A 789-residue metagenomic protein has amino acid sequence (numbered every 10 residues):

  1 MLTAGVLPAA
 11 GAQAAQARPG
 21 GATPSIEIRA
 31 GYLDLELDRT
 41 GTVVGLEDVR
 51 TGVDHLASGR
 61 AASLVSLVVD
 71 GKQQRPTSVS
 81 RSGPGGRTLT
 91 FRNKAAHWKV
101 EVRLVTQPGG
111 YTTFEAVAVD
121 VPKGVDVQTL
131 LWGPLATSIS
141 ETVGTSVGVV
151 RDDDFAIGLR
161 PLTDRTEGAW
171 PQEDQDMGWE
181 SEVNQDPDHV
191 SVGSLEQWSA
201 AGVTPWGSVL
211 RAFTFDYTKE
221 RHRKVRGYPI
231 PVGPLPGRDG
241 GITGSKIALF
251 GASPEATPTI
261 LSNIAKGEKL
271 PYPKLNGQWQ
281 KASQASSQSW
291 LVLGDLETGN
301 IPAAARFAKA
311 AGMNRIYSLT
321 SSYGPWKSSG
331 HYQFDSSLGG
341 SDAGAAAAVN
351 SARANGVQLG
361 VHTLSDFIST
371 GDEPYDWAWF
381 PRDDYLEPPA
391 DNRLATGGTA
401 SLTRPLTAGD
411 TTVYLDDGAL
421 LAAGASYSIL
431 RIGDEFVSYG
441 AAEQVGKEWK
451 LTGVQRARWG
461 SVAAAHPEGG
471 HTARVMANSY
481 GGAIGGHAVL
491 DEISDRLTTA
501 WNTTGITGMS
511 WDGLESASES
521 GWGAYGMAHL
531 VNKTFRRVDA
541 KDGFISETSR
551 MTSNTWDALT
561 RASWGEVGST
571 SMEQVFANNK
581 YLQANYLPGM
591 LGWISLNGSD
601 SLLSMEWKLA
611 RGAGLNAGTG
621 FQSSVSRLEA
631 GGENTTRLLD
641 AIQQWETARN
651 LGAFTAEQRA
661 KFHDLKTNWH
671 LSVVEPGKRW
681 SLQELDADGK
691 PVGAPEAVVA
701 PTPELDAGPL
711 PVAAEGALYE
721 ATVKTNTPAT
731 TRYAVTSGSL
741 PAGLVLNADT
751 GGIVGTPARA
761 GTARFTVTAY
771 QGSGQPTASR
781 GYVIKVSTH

Functional and structural regions predicted by a protein language model:
M1-A17: Secretory targeting and sorting signals
E27-S318, S351, Q358-L359, T507-G508 (+1 more regions): Carbohydrate-recognition beta-sandwich/jelly-roll modules in extracellular/periplasmic carbohydrate-active proteins
Q280, Q284-G397, M476-S494, T498 (+2 more regions): Aromatic-lined carbohydrate-binding/catalytic grooves of carbohydrate-active enzymes
S365-A463: Autoprocessing Asn-cyclization modules and mimics
M527, V531-A700: Active-site-proximal substrate-binding groove within the catalytic cores of carbohydrate-active enzymes
A742-A758: Strand-loop-strand motifs at the edges of beta-sheets in extracellular beta-sandwich domains
G774-T788: C-terminal edge beta-strand
